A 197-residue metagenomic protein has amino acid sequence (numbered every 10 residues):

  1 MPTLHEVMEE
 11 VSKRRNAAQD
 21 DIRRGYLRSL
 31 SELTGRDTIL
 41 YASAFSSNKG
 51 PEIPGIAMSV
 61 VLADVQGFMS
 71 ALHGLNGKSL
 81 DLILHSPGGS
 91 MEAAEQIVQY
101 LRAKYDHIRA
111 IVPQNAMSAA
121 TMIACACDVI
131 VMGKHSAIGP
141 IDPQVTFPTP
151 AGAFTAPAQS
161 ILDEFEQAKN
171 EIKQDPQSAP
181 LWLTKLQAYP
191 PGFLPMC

Functional and structural regions predicted by a protein language model:
M1-C197: Terminal-region recognition feature
